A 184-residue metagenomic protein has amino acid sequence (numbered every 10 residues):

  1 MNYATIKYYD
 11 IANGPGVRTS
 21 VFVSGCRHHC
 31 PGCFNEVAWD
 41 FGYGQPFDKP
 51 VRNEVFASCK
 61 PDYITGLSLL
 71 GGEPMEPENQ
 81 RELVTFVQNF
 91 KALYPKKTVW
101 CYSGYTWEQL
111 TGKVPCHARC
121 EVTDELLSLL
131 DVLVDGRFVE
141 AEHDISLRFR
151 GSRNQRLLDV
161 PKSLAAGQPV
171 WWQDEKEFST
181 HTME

Functional and structural regions predicted by a protein language model:
M1-F22, P31, N35-G42, P169-W171 (+1 more regions): N-terminal [4Fe-4S]-dependent radical SAM core
M1-Y3, V17, N35-C116, E121 (+1 more regions): Conserved Radical SAM active-site core
H28: Glycine-centered loop/turn positions within well-structured domains that cap or flank conserved ligand/cofactor-binding
E76, A141-E142: Short glycine-rich, flexible loops that bind phosphorylated cofactors or substrates
F86-K91, H143-E184: P-loop/Walker A phosphate-binding loop and immediately adjacent motor/lid segment at beta-alpha junctions
E125-S128, G151: Short, conserved loop/helix-junction motifs that constitute active-site signature segments in enzyme catalytic cores
D131: Receiver (REC) domain switch/active-site residues of two-component response regulators
